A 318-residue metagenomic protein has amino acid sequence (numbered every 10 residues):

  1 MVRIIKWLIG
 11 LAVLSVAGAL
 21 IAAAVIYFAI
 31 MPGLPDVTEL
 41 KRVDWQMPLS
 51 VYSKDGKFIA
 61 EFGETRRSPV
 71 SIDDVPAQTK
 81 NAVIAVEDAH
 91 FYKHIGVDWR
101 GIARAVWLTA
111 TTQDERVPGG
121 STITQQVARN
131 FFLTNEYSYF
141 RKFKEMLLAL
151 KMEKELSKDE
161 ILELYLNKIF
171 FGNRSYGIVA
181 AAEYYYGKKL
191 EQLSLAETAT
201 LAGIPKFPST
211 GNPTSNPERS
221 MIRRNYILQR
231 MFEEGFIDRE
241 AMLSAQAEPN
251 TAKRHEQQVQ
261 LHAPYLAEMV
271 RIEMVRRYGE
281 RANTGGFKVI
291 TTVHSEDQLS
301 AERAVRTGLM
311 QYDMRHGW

Functional and structural regions predicted by a protein language model:
M1-Y52, H90, A110, P264 (+1 more regions): N-terminal type II signal-anchor transmembrane helix that functions as the membrane-insertion/stop-transfer segment
A24, E115-W318: Non-catalytic, structured segments within soluble enzyme domains
I30-A82: Terminal hydrophobic membrane-targeting helix
K57-R67, I102-T109, R141: N-terminal periplasmic "start-of-domain" segments of outer-membrane beta-barrel proteins
F58-E61, F91-H94, T210: Short, solvent-exposed loop/turn elements at domain surfaces
S71-I123, G177-A181, Y186: Flexible, acidic/glycine-enriched loop-and-adjacent beta/alpha segments that face the extracytoplasmic/periplasmic side
